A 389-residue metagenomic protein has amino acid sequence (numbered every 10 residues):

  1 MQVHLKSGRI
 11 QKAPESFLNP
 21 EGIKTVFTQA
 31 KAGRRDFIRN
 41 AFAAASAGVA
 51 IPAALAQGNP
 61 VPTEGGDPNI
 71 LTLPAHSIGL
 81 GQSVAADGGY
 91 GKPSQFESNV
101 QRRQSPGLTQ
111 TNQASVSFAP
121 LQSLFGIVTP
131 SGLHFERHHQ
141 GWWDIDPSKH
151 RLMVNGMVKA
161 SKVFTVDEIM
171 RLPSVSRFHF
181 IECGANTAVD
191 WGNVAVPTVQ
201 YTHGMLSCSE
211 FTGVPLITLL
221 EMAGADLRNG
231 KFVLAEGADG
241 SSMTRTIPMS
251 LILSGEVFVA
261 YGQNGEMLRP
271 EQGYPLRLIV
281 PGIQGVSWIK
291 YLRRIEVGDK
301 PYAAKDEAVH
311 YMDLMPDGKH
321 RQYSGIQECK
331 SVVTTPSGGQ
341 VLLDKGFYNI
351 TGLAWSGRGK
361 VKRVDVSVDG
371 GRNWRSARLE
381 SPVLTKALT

Functional and structural regions predicted by a protein language model:
M1-D36, A45-A47, A53, Q57: N-terminal secretory signal peptides
V3-L5, I10, N40, F178 (+1 more regions): Hydrophobic transmembrane signal anchors and adjacent membrane-proximal interface regions, especially in viral
F27, A41-A45, P173, V368: A general structural motif at alpha-helix termini
G33-I51, L216, L278, G352: N-terminal export leaders
A41, A45-A53, A223-L227, D299: A generic secondary-structure signal for well-formed alpha-helical elements
G58-T389: Structured, non-membrane catalytic/scaffold regions adjacent to prosthetic-group chemistry
